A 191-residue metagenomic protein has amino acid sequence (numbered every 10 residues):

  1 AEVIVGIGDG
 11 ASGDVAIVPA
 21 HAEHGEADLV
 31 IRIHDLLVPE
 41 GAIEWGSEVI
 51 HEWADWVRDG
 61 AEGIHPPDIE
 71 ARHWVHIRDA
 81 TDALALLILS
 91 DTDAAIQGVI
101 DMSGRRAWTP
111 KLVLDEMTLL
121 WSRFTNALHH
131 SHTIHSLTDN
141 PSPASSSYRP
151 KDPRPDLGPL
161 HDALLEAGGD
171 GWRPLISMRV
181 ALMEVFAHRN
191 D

Functional and structural regions predicted by a protein language model:
A1, G13, G60-I64, Q97: A general structural motif
A1-L29, I33-D35: N-terminal Rossmann-like NAD(P)+-binding domain of SDR-like oxidoreductases, especially those catalyzing
H21-L86, M117: NAD(P)-dependent short-chain dehydrogenase/reductase
E70-I77, S103-R106, P174: Aromatic-acidic/polar surface patches that form glycan- and anion
A83-S90, A163: Solvent-exposed, amphipathic alpha-helical segments
S90-D152, S177-R189: Mid/C-terminal beta-alpha module of Rossmann-like enzyme folds, strongest in SDR-family dehydrogenases/epimerases
L157-D191: Amphipathic terminal alpha-helices
